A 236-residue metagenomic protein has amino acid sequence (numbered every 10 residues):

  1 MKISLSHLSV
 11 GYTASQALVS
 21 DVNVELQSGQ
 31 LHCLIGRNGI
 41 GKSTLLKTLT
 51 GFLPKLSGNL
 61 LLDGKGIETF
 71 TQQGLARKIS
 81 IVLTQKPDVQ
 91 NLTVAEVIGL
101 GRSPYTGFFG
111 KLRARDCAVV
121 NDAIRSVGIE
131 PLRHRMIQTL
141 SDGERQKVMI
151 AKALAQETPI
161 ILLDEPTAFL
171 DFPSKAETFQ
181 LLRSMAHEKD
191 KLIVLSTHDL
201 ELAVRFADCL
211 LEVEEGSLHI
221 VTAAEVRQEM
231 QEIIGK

Functional and structural regions predicted by a protein language model:
M1-L5, S9-D21, V89: A short, flexible loop at the N-terminus of ABC-type nucleotide-binding domains that lies
I35-R37: The feature captures the beta-strand-to-loop junction immediately N-terminal to the Walker
T50: Helix-to-loop junction immediately C-terminal to a conserved catalytic motif
G58-G66, L75: Conserved ABC transporter NBD signature motif
M136-L140: Conserved ABC ATPase signature
I161-D164: Catalytic Walker B motif of ABC-type/P-loop ATPase nucleotide-binding domains
T197-H198: H-loop/switch region of ABC-family ATPase nucleotide-binding domains
